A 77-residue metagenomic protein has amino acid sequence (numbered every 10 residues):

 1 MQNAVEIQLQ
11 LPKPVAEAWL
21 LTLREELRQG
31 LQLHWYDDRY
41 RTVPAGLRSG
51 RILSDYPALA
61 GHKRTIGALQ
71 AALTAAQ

Functional and structural regions predicted by a protein language model:
M1-Q77: Positively charged, low-complexity terminal tracts and the immediately adjacent first secondary-structure elements
